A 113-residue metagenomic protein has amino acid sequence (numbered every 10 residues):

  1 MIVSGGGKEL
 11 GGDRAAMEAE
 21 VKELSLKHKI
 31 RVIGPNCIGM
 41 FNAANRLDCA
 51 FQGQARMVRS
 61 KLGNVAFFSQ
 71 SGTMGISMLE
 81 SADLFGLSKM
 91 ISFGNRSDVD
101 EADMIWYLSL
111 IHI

Functional and structural regions predicted by a protein language model:
V3-E9, N36-I38, G94-R96: Short, ordered loop/turn segments at secondary-structure junctions
G6-H28: Rossmann-fold NAD(P)-binding glycine/threonine-rich loop
L10, R14-E18, S71, G75 (+2 more regions): Generic structural signal for well-ordered, non-membrane alpha-helical segments in soluble metabolic enzymes
M17-V21, C49-G53, Y107-S109: Short, hinge-like loop/turn segments at secondary-structure boundaries
C37-N95: Conserved anion/nucleotide-ligand pocket segment
M90-S109: Glycine-rich oxoanion-binding loops at beta->alpha junctions
I111-I113: Conserved small/polar residues in nucleotide/adenosyl-binding loops
